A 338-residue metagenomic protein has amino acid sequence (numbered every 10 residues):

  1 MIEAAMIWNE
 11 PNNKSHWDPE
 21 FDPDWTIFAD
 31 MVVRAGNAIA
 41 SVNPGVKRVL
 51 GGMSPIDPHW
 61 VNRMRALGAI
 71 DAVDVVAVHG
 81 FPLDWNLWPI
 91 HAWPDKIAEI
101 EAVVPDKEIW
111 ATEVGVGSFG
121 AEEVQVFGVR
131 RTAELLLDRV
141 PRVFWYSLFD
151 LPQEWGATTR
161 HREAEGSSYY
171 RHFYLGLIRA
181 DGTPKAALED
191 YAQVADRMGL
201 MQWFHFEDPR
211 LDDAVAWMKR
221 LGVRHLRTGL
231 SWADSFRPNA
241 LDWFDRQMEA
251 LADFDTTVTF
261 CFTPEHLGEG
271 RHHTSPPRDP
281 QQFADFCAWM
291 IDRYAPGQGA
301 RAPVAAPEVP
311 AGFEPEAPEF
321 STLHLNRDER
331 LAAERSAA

Functional and structural regions predicted by a protein language model:
M1-I56, L221-A338: Substrate-binding cleft and catalytic face of glycoside hydrolase catalytic domains, especially the flexible beta-alpha
I2-E3, A66-V75, L135-P141: Structural recognition of alpha->loop->beta junctions
N9-K14, M53-P58, G80-W85, G115-F119 (+4 more regions): Solvent-exposed loop/turn segments at secondary-structure junctions within structured extracellular/periplasmic domains
A29-N37, V61, P94-E101, V129-A133 (+4 more regions): Generic structural signal for well-ordered alpha-helices, preferentially at hydrophobic/aromatic core positions
S54-D71, P89, W93-E99, L211-V215 (+1 more regions): Distinct, well-ordered alpha-helical segments
V75-E123, P141, D150, S321: Glycoside hydrolase catalytic-domain groove-lining segments
A121, R139, F144-G199, F313-E316 (+1 more regions): Aromatic-rich peripheral "rim/lid" segments of glycoside hydrolase catalytic domains that contact and position glycan
Q193-V223, G229: Boundary/entry segment of secreted carbohydrate-active catalytic domains
